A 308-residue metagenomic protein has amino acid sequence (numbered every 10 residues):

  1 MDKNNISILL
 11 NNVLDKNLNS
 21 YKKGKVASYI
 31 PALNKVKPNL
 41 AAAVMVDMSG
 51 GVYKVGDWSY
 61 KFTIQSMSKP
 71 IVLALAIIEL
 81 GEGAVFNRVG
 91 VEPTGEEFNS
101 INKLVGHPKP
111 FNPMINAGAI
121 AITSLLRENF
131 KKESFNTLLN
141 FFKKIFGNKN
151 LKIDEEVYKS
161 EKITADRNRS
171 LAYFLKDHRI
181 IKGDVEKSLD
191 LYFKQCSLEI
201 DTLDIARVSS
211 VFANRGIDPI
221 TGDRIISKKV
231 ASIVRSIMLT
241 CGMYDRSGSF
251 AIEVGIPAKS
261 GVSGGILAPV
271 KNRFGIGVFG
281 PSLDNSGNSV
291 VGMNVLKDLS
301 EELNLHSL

Functional and structural regions predicted by a protein language model:
D2-K22, A76-E82, F86-Y192: Active-site-adjacent helix/loop patches that line small-molecule binding or acyl-intermediate pockets
L14, R215-L308: Structured C-terminal helix/loop/strand segments within mature extracytoplasmic catalytic/sensor domains
L18-V55, L267-A268: A short, well-structured edge-of-sheet supersecondary motif
L33-V36, F111-N112, I163, G255-K259: Short Gly/Pro-enriched turn/cap motifs at secondary-structure boundaries
G50, T63-F86, V208, I276: Active-site SXXK
S59-K61: A short acidic/small-residue loop/turn micro-motif
P70, A76, E199-I217, V270-P281: Active-site-proximal alpha-helical segments within enzyme catalytic domains
K162-A165, Y173-I233, S286-S289: Penicillin-binding protein/beta-lactamase superfamily catalytic region
